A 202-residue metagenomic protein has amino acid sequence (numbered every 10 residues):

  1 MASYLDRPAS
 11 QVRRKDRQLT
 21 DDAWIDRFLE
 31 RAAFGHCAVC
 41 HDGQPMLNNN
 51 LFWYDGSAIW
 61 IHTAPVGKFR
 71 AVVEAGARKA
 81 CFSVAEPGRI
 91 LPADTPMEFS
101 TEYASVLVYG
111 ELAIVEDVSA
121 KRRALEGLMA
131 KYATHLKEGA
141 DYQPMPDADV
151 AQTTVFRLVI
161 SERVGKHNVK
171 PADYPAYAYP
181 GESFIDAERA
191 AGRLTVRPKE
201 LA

Functional and structural regions predicted by a protein language model:
M1-S10, E116-A202: C-terminal edge-of-domain segments
R7-H36: Short, basic/aromatic recognition patches
R31-P65, F82, P92-E98: Short beta-strand segments
H36, C81, Y109, V155-V159: Beta-strand secondary-structure signal
H36-H41, A93-P96, L112-D117, G139-P146: Short helix-to-loop capping/linker segments positioned immediately adjacent to catalytic or ligand/cofactor-binding
V39-H41, T63, V84-E86, L112 (+1 more regions): Short, structured patches in soluble enzyme cores that scaffold and shape functional sites
A58, K79, E111, E162-V164: Structural motif
V66-E126: Short, structured beta-strand-loop surface elements
